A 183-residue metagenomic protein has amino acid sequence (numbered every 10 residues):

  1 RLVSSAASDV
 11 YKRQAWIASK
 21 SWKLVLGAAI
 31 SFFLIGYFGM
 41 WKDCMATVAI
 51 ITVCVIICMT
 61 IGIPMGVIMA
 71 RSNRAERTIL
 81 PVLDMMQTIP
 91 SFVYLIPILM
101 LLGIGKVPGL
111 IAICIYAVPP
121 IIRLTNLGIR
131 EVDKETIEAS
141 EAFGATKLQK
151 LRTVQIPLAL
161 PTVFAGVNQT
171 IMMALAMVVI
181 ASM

Functional and structural regions predicted by a protein language model:
L2-A7, Y11: Single conserved hydrophobic/aromatic residue that forms the stacking wall/gate of nucleotide- or nucleobase-binding
K12-F38: Hydrophobic transmembrane alpha-helix segments characteristic of membrane transport and insertion machinery
R13, S31-F32, V67, I96-M100 (+1 more regions): Transmembrane alpha-helix boundary and packing residues in multipass membrane permease domains and related
W22-A29, C44-A46, P108-G109: Short, aromatic-rich membrane-interface segments at the entry and exit of alpha-helical transmembrane domains
A28, G36-I98, L124-L127: Cytoplasmic-entry segments and transmembrane alpha-helices of multi-pass inner-membrane transporters
I61-I68, S72, E76-I79, V93-I96 (+2 more regions): Membrane-embedded alpha-helices of multi-pass transport/permease systems
I89, I129-E135, A139-A159: Short helix-to-coil transition segments within interhelical loops that connect adjacent transmembrane helices
I115, K147-A181: Transmembrane alpha-helices
